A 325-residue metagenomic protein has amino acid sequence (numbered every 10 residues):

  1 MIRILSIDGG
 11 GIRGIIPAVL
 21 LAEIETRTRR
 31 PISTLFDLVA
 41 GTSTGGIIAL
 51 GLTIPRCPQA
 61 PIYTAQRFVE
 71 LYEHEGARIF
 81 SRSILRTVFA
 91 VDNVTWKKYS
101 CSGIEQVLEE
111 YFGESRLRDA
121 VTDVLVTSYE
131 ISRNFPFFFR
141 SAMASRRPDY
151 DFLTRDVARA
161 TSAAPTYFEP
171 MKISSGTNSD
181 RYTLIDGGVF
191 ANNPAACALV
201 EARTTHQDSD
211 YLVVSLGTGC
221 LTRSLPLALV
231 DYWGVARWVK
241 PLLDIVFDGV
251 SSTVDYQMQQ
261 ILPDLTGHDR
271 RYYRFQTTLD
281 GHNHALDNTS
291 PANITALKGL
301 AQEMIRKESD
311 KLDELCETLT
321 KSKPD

Functional and structural regions predicted by a protein language model:
M1-D325: Conserved catalytic cores and adjacent C-terminal regulatory segments of lipid-metabolizing esterases/lipases
